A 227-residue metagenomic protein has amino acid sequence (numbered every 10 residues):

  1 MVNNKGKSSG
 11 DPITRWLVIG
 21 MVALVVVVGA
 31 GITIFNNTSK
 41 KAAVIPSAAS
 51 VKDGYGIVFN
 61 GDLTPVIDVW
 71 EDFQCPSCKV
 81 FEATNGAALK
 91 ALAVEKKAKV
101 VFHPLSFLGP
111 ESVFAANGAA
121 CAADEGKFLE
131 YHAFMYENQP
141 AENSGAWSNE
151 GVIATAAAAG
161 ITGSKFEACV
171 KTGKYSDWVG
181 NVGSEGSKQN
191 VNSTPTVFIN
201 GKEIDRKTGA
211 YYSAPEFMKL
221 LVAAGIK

Functional and structural regions predicted by a protein language model:
M1-S39, A157-K227: C-terminal cap of thioredoxin/glutaredoxin-like
N37-K52: Ser/Thr/Pro/Gly-rich low-complexity linker/stalk segments immediately outside membranes or between
A48-P65: A short beta-strand-turn-helix
G61, A93-E95, E111, K188-N192: Extracellular/periplasmic catalytic domains that process cell-envelope and extracellular macromolecules
L63, N85, F114-G118, K127 (+8 more regions): Stable alpha-helical elements in mature extracytoplasmic
V66-V69, K99-F102, T196-F198: Soluble periplasmic/extracytoplasmic beta-strand elements of cell-envelope proteins
V69-D72, V191: Processing junctions and N-termini across compartments
E71-Q74, K79-A157: Structural alpha/beta surface segment adjacent to cysteine/selenocysteine redox centers across thiol/disulfide enzymes
